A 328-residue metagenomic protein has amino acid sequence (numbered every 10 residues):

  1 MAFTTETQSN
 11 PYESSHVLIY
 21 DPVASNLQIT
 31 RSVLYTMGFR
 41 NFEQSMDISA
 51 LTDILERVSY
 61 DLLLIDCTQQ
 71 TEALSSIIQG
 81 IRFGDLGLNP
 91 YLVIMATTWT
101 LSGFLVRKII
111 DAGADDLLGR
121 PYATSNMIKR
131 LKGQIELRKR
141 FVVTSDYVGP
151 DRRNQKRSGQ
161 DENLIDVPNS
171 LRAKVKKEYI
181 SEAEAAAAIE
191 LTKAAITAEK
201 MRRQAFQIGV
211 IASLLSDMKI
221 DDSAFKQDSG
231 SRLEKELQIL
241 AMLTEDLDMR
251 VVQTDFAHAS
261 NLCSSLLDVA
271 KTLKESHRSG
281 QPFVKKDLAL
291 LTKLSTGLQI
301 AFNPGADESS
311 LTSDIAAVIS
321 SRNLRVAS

Functional and structural regions predicted by a protein language model:
Y20-D21: Conserved acidic carboxylate
A24-I48: Two-component/phosphorelay signaling modules centered on CheY-like receiver
Q44-L62, D66, Q70: Acidic, metal-coordinating helix/loop segments flanking the phosphotransfer/catalytic sites of two-component signaling
Y60-P90: Conserved phosphotransfer microenvironments
S76, T98-D116, K129, V142: Alpha4 helix (beta4-alpha4-beta5 surface) of REC/receiver domains from two-component response regulators
L118, Y122-L131, I135, V143: C-terminal output helix
L137-Q207: CheY-like receiver
M201-S328: Flexible loop/N-cap segments at domain edges
